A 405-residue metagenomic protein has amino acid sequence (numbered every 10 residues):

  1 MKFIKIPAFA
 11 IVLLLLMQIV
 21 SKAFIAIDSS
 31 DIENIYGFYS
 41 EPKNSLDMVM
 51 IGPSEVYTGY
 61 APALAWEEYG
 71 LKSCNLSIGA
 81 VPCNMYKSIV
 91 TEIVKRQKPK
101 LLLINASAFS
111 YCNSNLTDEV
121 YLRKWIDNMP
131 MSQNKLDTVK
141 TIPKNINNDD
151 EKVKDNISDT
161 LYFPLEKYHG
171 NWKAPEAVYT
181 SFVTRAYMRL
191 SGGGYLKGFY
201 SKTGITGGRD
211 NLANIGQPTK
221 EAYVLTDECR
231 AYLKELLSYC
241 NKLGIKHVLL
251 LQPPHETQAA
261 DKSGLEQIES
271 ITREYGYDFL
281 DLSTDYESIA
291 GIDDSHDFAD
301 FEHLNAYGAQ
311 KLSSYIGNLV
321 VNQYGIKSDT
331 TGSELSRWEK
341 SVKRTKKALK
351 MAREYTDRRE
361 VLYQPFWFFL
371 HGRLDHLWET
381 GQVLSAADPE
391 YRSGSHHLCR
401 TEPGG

Functional and structural regions predicted by a protein language model:
K5-K22: Hydrophobic membrane-insertion alpha-helices, especially the h-region of bacterial N-terminal signal peptides
I25-V81, M85-S88, E92, F368 (+5 more regions): Serine-esterase "nucleophile elbow" of acetyl-processing enzymes
S45-D47, L71-K72, K98-L101, K242-V248 (+1 more regions): Loop/turn elements at helix/coil->beta-strand transitions in domains of secreted/extracellular proteins
I51, E55-T141: Membrane-embedded segments
Y60, M85-S88, T138, K152 (+8 more regions): Extracytoplasmic/secreted proteins, especially bacterial periplasmic and envelope-associated proteins
A80-N84, V224-C229, H255-S263: Acidic-and-aromatic substrate-binding clefts and catalytic sites of carbohydrate-active enzymes
V120-I245, D329-R373, W378, L384: Secreted/periplasmic serine-hydrolase-like ester/acetyl group-modifying domain
K262-W338, A348-D357: C-terminal regions of proteins
